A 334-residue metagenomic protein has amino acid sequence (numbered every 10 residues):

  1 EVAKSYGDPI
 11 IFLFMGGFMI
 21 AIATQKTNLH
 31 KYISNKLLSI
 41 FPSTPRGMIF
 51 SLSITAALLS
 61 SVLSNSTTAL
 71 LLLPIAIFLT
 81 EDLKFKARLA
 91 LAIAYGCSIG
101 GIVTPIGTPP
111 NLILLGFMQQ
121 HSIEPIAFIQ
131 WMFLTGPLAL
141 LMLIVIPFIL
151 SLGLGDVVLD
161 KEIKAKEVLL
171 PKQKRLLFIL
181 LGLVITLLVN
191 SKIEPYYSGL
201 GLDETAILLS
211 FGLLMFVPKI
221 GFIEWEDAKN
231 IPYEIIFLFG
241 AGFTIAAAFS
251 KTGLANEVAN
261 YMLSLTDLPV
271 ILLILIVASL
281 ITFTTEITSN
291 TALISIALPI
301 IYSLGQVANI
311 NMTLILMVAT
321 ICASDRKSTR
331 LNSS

Functional and structural regions predicted by a protein language model:
E1-L13, M19-I22, I123, Q130-N260: Hydrophobic transmembrane alpha-helices of multi-pass small-molecule transporters
V2-K86, E234-I235, F239-A308: Membrane-embedded alpha-helical segments and adjacent helix-loop junctions characteristic of multi-pass solute
M19, I54-L58, P74-I75, L91-I102 (+5 more regions): Transmembrane helix-bundle signature of multi-pass membrane transporters/permeases
I49-S53, A90-I93, R175-I179, L183 (+3 more regions): Hydrophobic alpha-helical transmembrane segments of polytopic
K86-A87, F128, E204, M312-T313: Alpha-helix N-cap/start motif
A87, L91-I93, G100-L114, L138-L159: Transmembrane-helix bundle segments that line or gate the permeation/cavity pathway in multi-pass membrane proteins
G116-I123: Interfacial segments of multi-pass membrane proteins
K327-S334: Conserved small/polar residues in nucleotide/adenosyl-binding loops
